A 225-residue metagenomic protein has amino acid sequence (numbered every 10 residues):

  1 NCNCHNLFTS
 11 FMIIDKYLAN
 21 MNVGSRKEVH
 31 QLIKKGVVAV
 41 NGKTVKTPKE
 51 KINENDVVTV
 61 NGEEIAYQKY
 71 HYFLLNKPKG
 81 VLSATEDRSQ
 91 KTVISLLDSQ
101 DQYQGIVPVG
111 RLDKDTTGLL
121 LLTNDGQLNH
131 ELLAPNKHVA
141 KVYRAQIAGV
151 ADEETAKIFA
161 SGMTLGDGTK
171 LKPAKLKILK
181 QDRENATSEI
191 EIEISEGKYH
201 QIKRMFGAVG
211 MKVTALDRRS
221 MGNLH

Functional and structural regions predicted by a protein language model:
C2-C4: Cysteine-centered motifs
F11-H225: Basic, flexible Lys/Arg- and Gly-enriched helix-loop patches that mediate nucleic-acid binding at interfaces with rRNA
